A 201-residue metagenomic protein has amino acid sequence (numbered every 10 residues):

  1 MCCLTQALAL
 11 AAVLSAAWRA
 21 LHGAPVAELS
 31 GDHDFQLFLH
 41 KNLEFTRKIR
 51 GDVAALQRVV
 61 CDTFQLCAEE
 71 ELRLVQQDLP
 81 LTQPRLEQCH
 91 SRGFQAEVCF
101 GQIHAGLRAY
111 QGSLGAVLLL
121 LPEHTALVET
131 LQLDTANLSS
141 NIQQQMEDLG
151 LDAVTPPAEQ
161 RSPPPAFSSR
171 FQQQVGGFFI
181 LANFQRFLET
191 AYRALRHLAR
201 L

Functional and structural regions predicted by a protein language model:
C2-L181, Q185-L201: Long, contiguous alpha-helical bundle segments
